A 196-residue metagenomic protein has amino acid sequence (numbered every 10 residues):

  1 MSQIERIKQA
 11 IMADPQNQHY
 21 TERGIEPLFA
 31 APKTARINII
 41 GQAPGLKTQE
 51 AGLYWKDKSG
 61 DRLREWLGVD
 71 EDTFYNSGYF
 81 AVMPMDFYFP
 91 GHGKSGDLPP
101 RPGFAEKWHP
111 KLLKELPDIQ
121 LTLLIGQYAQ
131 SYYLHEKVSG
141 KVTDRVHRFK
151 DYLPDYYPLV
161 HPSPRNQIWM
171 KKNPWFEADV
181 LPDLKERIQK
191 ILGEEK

Functional and structural regions predicted by a protein language model:
M1-S59, E186-K196: Active-site and ligand/interface coordination hotspots across diverse enzymes and nucleic-acid-associated assemblies
S2-Q9, H19, D86-K196: Glycine/proline-rich loop-helix segments at beta-alpha junctions forming the active-site rim of enzyme cores
N17, Y75-S77, D151: Short, well-ordered coil/turn elements that cap or connect secondary structure elements
G24-K33, R62-F74, L113-K114, R148-K150: Short amphipathic alpha-helices and their capping/turn segments at secondary-structure boundaries
T34, S77-Y79, I119, L153: A structure-centric signal for secondary-structure junctions around beta-strands
I39, F80-V82, Y156-P158: Conserved beta-strand scaffold positions in the cores of enzyme catalytic domains, especially in NTP/NDP-utilizing
G45, G68, P164-Q167: A broad detector of the eukaryotic-type serine/threonine protein kinase catalytic domain
L53-P100: Short, surface-exposed acidic-centric catalytic microdomains
